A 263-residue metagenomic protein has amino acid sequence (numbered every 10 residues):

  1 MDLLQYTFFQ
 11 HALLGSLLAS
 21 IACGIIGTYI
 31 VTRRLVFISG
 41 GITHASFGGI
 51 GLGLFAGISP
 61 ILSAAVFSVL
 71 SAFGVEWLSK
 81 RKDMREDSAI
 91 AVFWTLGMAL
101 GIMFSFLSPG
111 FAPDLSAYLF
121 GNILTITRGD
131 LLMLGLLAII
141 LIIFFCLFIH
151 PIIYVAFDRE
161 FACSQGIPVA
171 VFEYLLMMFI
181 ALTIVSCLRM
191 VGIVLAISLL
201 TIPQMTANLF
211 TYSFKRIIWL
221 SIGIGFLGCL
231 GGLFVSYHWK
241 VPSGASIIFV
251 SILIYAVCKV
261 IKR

Functional and structural regions predicted by a protein language model:
M1-I21: Membrane-interfacial amphipathic/re-entrant helices at transmembrane-helix boundaries
Y6-H11, K82, I90-H150: Transmembrane helix-bundle core of multi-pass membrane transporters and related energy-transducing complexes
L13-L18, I61-V66, A91-V92, L131-L136 (+3 more regions): Hydrophobic alpha-helical transmembrane segments
G15-G24, A45, G49, G53 (+16 more regions): Alpha-helical transmembrane segments in multi-pass membrane proteins
T28-F111, A207-W219, H238-W239, K262: Short loop segments and helix-boundary regions at transmembrane helix junctions of multi-pass inner-membrane proteins
L131-I202: Helix-loop-helix "hairpin" substructures at the membrane interface of multi-pass membrane proteins
M190, V194-A245: Transmembrane alpha-helical segments in multi-pass inner-membrane proteins
V241-I248, I252-R263: Cytosolic-side transmembrane-helix boundaries in multi-pass membrane proteins
